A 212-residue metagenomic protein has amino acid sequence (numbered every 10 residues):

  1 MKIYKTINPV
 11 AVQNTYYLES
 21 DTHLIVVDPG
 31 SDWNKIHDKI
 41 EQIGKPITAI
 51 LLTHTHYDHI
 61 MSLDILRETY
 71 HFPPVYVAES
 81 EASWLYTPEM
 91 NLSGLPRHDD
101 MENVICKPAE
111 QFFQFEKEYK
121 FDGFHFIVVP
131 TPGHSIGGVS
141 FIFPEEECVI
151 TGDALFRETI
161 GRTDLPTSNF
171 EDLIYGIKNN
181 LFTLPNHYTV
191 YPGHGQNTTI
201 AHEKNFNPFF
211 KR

Functional and structural regions predicted by a protein language model:
M1, K45, P73-P74, F124 (+1 more regions): A structural micro-motif
M1-Q42, S140-G152: Conserved beta-strand hairpin/beta-sheet module of binuclear metal-dependent hydrolase folds, prominently
T6, L18, K117-G123: Short acidic-hydrophobic surface loop/beta-edge motif
T6-I7, P108-E110, P130-P132: Short Gly/Pro-enriched turn/cap motifs at secondary-structure boundaries
N14-Y16, Q111, E116-K117, V139 (+1 more regions): Residue-level detector of beta-strand structural context in well-folded domains
V27-D28, T48-T55, V75-A78, P130-G133 (+2 more regions): Active-site neighborhood of phospho(di)ester-bond hydrolases with catalytic His/Asp-centered motifs
D32-K35, E41-E118, N205-F209: Active-site HxH/HxHxD metal-binding segment of metal-dependent hydrolases
N91-G94, H125-R212: Metallo-beta-lactamase
